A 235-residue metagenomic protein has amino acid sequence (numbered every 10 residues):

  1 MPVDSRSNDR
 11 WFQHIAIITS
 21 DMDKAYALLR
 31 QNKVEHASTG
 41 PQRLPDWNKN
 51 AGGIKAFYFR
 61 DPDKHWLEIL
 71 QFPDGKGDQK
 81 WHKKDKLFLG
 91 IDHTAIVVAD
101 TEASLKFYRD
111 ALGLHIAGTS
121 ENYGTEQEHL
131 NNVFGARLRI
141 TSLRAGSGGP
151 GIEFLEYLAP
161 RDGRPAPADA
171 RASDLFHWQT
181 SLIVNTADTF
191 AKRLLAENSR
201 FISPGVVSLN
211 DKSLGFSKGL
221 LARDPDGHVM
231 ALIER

Functional and structural regions predicted by a protein language model:
M1-L29, I54-R60, G90-A99, T141-L158 (+3 more regions): Vicinal oxygen chelate
M1-P2, P45-D46, G75-W81, G124-H129 (+2 more regions): A short, acidic/glycine-rich surface segment
F12-I17, L70-L105, A111, H115-V133 (+2 more regions): N-terminal beta-strand motif that seeds the catalytic metal site of vicinal oxygen chelate
S20-D74: Extended, hydrophobic interaction surfaces within ordered domains
Q31, W47-G52, V97-G151, A196 (+1 more regions): Core segments of cupin and vicinal oxygen chelate
K33-A37, H115, N198-I202: A common structural junction motif
G40-W47, I202-D211: Short, basic/aromatic recognition patches
W66-L67, G75-G77, H115-G118, G124 (+4 more regions): Short loop/beta submotifs within extracellular cysteine-rich repeat domains
